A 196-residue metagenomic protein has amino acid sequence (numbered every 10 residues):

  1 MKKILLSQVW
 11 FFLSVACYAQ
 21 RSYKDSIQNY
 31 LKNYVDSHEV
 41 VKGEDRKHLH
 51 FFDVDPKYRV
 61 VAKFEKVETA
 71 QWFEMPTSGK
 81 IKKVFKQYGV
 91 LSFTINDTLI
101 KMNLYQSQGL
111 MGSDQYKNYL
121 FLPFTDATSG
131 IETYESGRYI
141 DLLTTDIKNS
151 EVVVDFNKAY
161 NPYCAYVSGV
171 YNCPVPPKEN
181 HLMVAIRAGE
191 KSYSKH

Functional and structural regions predicted by a protein language model:
M1-S22: Bacterial Sec-dependent N-terminal signal peptides
R21-K24, Q28, Y160-H196: Extended, aromatic/histidine-rich regions of cofactor-dependent oxidoreductases associated with respiratory
R21-W72: Start-of-domain marker
G43-D45, V54, F85-Q87, Y134-S136 (+1 more regions): Residues that act as N-cap/strand-start positions at coil-to-secondary-structure junctions
F52, V61-K63, T94-N96, N103-Y105 (+5 more regions): A structural detector for beta-sheet-dominated domains
K66-E74, K82, N96, L142: Surface-exposed peri-terminal alpha-helical interaction modules
K80-S136: Mid-length scaffold segments of soluble, non-membrane domains
F121-Y163: Acidic, glycine-rich flexible loop segments
